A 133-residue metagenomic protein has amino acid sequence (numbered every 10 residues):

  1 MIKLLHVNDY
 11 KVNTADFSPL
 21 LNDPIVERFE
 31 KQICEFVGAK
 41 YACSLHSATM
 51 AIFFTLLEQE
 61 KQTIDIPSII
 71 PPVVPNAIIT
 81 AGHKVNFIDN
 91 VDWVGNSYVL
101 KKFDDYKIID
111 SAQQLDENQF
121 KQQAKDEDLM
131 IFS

Functional and structural regions predicted by a protein language model:
M1-E60, A81: Conserved PLP-binding active-site segment in aminotransferase class I/II-type PLP enzymes
I2-V12, S68, I79, Y98-K102 (+1 more regions): Hydrophobic transmembrane signal anchors and adjacent membrane-proximal interface regions, especially in viral
V37, K102, K125: Structured loop/turn residues at beta-strand edges in well-structured enzyme cores
Y41, T63, D128-L129: Short acidic donor-binding loop at the edge of a beta-strand
L45, P67, S133: Conserved residues at the C-terminal ends of beta-strands
L57-S111, L115: PLP-dependent aminotransferase-like
D105-S133: Conserved active-site segment immediately N-terminal to the catalytic lysine that forms the internal aldimine
